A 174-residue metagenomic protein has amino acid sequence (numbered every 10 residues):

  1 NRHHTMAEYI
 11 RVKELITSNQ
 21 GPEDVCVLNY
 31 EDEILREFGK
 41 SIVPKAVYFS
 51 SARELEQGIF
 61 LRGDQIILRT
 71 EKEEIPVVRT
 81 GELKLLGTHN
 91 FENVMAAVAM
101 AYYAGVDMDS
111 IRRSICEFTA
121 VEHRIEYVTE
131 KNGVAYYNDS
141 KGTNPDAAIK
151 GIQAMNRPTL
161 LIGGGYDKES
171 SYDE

Functional and structural regions predicted by a protein language model:
N1-R2, R36-T80, V121-V128: Extended acidic/charged loop-beta regions that coordinate divalent cations and stabilize anionic phosphate/carboxylate
N1-Y30, I34-V43, M155: Phosphate-binding loop of NTP-binding sites
R2-A7, G21-V25, G58, P76-T80 (+1 more regions): Short C-terminal domain-edge/linker segments immediately following a structured domain
Y9, V27, A46, D64 (+4 more regions): Residue-level signal for inorganic ion chemistry
L15-E23, G63, R69-E73, L160: Short secondary-structure transition/capping segments
L28-Y30, S50, G163: Short beta-strand/turn micro-motifs composed of small residues that flank or help shape donor/cofactor-binding pockets
E33-I34, L55, N144, E169: Glycine-rich nucleotide phosphate-binding loop and flanking beta-alpha elements of Rossmann-like dinucleotide-binding
R79-E174: Nucleotide phosphate-binding/pyrophosphate-handling subdomain across enzymes that bind or process nucleotide phosphates
